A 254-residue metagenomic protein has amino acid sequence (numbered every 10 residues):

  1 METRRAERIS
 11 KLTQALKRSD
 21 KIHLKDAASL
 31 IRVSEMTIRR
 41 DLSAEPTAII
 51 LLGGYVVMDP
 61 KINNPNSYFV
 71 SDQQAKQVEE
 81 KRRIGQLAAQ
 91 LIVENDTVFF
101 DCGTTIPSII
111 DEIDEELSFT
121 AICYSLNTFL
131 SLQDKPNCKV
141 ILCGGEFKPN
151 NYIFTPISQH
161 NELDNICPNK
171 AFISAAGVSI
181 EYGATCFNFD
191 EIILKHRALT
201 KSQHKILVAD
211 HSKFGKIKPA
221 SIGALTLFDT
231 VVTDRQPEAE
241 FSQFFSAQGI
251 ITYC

Functional and structural regions predicted by a protein language model:
E2-R4, Q14, H23-D26, R32 (+2 more regions): Conserved phosphate- and dinucleotide-binding cores of soluble alpha/beta proteins, encompassing both enzyme active
E2-S10, Q14-H23, L30, E35-F99 (+2 more regions): HTH-adjacent hinge/linker in prokaryotic transcriptional regulators
V78-K81, I122, Y152, N188: A conditional alpha-helix N-cap/helix-loop micro-motif detector
V98, F119-A121, V140, K205: Hydrophobic/aromatic residues located in beta-strands of well-ordered beta-sheets within soluble catalytic
T104-P107: Gly/Ser/Thr-rich loops at beta-strand to alpha-helix junctions that form or flank small-molecule/cofactor-binding
E112-E115, F119-A121, S125-L130: Catalytic core of membrane glycerolipid acyltransferases/transacylases, capturing the structured, soluble-facing
